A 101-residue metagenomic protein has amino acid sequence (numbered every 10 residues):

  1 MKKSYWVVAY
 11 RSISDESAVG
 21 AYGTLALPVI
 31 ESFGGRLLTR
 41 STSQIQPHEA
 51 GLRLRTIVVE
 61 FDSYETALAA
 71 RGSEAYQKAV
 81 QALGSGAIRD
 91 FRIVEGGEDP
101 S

Functional and structural regions predicted by a protein language model:
M1-R55, D62-G72, E95-S101: Short S/T/G/P-rich N-terminal loop/turn motif that feeds into the first structured element of a domain
A67-A70, A75-R92: C-terminal structural segments of small proteins and small subunits
